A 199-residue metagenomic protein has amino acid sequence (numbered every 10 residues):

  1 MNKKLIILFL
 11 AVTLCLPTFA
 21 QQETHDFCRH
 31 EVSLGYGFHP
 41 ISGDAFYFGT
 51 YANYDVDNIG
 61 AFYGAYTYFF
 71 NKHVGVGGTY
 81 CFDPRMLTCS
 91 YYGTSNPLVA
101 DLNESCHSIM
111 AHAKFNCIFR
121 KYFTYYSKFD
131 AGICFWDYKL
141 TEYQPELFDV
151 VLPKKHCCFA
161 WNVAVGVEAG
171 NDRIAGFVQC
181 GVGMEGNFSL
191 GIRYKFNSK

Functional and structural regions predicted by a protein language model:
K4-L14: Sec-dependent N-terminal signal peptides
A20-Y68, R193-K199: Short glycine/proline- and aromatic-enriched beta-strand/turn motifs that initiate or cap beta-hairpins
Q21-R29, H73, I118-Y125, G170-I174 (+1 more regions): Short loop/turn motifs that connect adjacent beta-strands in outer-membrane beta-barrel proteins
C28-H30, V56-F62, N103-I109, F123 (+2 more regions): Residues that define the transmembrane beta-barrel architecture of outer-membrane proteins
L34, F38, D172-G183: Transmembrane beta-strand segments that form the barrel wall of outer-membrane beta-barrel proteins
F38-P40, G60-T141, D172: Gram-negative (and chloroplast) outer-membrane scaffold detector with strong preference for beta-barrel transmembrane
G43-Y51, T88-S95, D137-L147, F188-R193: Outer-membrane beta-barrel translocator domains and adjoining extracellular loop/strand segments of Gram-negative
A65, H112-K114, A164-G166, G191-R193: Outer-membrane beta-barrel architecture
